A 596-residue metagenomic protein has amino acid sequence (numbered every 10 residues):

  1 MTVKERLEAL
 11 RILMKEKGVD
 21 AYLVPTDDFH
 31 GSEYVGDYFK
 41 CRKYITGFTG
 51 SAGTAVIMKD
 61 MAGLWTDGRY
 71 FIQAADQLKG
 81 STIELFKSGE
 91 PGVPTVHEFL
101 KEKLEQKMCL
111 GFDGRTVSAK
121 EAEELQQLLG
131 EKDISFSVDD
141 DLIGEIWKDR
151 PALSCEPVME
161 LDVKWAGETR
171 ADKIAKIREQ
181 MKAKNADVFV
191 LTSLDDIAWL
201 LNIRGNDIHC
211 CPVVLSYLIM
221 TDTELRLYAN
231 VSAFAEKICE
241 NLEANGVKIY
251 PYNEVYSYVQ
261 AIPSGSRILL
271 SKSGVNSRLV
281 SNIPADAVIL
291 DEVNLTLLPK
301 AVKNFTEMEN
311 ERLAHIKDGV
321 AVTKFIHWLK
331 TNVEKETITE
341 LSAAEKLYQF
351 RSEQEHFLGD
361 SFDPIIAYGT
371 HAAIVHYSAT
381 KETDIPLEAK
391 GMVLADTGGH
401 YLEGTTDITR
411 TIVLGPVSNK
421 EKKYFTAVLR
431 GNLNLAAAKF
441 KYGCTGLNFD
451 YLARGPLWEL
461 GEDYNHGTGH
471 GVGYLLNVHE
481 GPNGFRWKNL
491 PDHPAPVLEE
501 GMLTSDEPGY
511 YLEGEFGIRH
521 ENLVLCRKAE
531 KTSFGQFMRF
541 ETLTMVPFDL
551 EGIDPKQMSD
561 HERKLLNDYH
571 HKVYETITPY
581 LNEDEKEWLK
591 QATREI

Functional and structural regions predicted by a protein language model:
M1-I596: Active-site neighborhoods and metal-handling regions in enzymes and metal-associated proteins
